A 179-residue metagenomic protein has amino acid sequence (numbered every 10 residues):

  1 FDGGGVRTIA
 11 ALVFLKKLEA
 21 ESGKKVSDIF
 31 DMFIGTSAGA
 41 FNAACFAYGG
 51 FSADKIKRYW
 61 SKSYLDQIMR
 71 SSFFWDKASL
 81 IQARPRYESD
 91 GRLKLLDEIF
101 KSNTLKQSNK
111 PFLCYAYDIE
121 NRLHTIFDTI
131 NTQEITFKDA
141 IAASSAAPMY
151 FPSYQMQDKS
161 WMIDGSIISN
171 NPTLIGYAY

Functional and structural regions predicted by a protein language model:
F1-Y179: Patatin-like phospholipase
